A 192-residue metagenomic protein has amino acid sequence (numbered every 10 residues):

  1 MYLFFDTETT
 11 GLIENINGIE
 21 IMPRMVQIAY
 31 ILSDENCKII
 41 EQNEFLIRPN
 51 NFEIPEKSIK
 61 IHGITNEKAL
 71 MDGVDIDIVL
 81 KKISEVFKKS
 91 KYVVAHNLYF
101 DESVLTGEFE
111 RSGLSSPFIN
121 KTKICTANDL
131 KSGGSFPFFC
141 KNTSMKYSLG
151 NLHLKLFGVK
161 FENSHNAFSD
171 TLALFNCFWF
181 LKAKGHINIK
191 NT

Functional and structural regions predicted by a protein language model:
M1-L3: Extreme N-terminal starter segment of soluble prokaryotic enzymes
T7-I16: Short acidic, Gly/Ser-rich segments with clustered Asp/Glu that frequently serve as metal-coordination loops in enzyme
I21-I28, L32-I64, S84-T192: Metal-dependent phosphoesterase core characteristic of DEDDh/y 3'-5' exonuclease domains
I59-K81: Metal-dependent phosphoesterase signature
